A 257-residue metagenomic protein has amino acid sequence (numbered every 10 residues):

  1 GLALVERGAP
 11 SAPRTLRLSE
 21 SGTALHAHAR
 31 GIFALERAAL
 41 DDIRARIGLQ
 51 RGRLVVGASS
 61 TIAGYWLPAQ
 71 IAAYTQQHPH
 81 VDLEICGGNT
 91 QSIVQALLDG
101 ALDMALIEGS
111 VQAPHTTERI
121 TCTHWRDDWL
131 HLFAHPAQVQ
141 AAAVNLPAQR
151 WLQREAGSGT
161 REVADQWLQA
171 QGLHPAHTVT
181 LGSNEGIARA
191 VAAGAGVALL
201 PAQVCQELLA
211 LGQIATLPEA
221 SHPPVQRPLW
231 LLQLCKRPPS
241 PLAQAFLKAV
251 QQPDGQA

Functional and structural regions predicted by a protein language model:
G1-E20: A short LG(V/I)-centered, amphipathic sequence patch enriched for acidic residue(s) preceding the LG motif
G1-R7, L25-I47: Alpha-helical linker/hinge and terminal dimerization helices associated with HTH transcriptional regulators
L49-T117: Central regulatory/effector-binding core of bacterial HTH transcription factors
W66, A141, G159, A215-A257: A late-sequence structural motif
V81-G88, H174-S183: Short beta-strand-to-loop elements that line the ligand-binding cleft of bilobed periplasmic-binding protein-like
E108, Q140, A148-Q171, A202 (+1 more regions): Secondary-structure junction motif
H115-H124, D128, E185-C235: Beta-alpha-beta core module
T117-A156, E162: Flexible hinge/capping segments at coil-to-helix
